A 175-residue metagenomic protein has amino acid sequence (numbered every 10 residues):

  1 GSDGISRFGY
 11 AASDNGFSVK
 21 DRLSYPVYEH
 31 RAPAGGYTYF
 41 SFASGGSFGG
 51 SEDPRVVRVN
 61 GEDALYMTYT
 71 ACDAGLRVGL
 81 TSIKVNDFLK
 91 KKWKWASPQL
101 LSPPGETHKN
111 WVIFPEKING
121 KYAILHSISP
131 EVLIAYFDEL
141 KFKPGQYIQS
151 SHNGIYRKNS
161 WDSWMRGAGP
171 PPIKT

Functional and structural regions predicted by a protein language model:
G1-G49, R58-V112, E116-G167, I173-T175: Beta-rich carbohydrate-recognition and catalytic domains
